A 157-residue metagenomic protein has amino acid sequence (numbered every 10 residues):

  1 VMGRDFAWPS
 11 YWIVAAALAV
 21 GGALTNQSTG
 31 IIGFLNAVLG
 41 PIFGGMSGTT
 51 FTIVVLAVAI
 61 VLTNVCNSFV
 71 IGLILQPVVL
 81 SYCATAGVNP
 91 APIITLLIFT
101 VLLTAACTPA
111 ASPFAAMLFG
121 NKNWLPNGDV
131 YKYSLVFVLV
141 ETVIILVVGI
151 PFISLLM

Functional and structural regions predicted by a protein language model:
V1-F34, T49-N64: Core transmembrane alpha-helical segments of multi-pass membrane transporters/permeases
M2-R4, F34-G44, A84, G128-K132: Short amphipathic alpha-helical coupling elements at transmembrane boundaries
S10-A23, P77-G87, T142: Small-residue-rich segments of transmembrane alpha-helices in multi-pass membrane proteins, especially helix faces
A23-I31, V61-I74, T104-F114: Short helix-coil transition sites and intra-membrane helix breaks within transmembrane domains of multi-pass
L24, L62, C66, Y82 (+3 more regions): Alpha-helical membrane-inserting segments
N26-G44, S154-M157: Membrane-interface helix termini and inter-helical loops of multi-pass transporters
G44-A91, L97-V101: Hydrophobic alpha-helical transmembrane segments of multi-pass integral membrane proteins, predominantly secondary
T95, F99-M157: Juxtamembrane and boundary regions of transmembrane helices in multi-pass small-molecule transporters and channels
